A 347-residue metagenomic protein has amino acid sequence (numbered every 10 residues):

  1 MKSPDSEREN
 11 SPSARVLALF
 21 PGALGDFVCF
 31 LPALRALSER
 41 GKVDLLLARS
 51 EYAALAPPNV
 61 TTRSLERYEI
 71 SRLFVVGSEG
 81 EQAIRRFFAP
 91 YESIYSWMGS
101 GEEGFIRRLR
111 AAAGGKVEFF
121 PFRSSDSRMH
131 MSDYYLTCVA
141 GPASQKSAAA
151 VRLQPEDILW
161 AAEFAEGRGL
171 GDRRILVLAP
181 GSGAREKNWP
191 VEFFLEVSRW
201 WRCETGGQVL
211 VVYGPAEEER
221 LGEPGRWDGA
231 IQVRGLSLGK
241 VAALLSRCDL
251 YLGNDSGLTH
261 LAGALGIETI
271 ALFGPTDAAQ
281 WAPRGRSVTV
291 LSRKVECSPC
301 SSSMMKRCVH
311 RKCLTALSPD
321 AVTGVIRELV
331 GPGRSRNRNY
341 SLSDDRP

Functional and structural regions predicted by a protein language model:
M1-P347: Catalytic machinery of carbohydrate-active enzymes, primarily nucleotide-sugar-dependent glycosyltransferases
